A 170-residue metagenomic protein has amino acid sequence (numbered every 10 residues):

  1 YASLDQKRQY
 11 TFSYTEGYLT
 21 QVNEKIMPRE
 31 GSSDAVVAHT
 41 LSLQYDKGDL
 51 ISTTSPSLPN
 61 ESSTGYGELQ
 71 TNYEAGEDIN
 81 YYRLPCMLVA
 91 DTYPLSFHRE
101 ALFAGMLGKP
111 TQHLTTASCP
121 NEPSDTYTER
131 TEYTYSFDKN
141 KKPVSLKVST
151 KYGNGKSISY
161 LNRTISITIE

Functional and structural regions predicted by a protein language model:
Y1-E170: Buried hydrophobic residues that stabilize the cores of well-folded domains
